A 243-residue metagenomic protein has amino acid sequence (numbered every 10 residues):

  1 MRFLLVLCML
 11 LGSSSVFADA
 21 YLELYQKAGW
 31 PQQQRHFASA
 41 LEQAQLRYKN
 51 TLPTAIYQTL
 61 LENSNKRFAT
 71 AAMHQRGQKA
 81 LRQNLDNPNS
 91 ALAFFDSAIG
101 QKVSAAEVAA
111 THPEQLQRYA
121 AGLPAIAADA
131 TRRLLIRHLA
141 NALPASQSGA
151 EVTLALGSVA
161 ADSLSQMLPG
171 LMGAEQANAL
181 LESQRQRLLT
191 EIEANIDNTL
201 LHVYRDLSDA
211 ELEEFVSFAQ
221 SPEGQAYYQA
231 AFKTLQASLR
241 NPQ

Functional and structural regions predicted by a protein language model:
M1-L4: Positively charged n-region of N-terminal signal peptides that target proteins for export
L11-S15: N-terminal signal peptide c-region/cleavage motif recognized by signal peptidases
A18-Q115: N-terminal Sec/ER secretory leader and immediately downstream segment of secreted/extracellular precursors
H36-F37, P88-A93, S104-E107, A150-L154 (+3 more regions): Surface-exposed patches in mature extracellular/periplasmic domains of secreted proteins
T111-R205: Extended amphipathic alpha-helical interaction segments
Q186-Q243: A cross-kingdom marker for long, charged
